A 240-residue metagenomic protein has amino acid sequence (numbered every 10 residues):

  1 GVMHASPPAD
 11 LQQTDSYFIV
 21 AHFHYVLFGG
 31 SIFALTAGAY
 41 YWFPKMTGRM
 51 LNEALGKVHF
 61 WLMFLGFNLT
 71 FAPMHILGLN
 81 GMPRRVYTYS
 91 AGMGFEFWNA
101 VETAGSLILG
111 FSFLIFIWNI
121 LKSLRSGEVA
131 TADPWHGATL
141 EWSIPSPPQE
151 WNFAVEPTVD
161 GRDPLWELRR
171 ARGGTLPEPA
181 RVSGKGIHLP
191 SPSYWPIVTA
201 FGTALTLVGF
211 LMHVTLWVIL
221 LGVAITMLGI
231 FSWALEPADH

Functional and structural regions predicted by a protein language model:
G1, Y17-V20, Y25-G29, F33-P73 (+1 more regions): Interfacial and helix-entry/exit segments of alpha-helical transmembrane bundles in multi-pass inner-membrane proteins
V2-F23, R49, I76-N99, A180-S183: Membrane-interface interhelical loops and short amphipathic "cap" helices that link adjacent transmembrane segments
W42, N68, T206-L207, I230: Alpha-helical transmembrane segments of multipass membrane proteins
P83-F95, L121-A200, T226, I230-H240: Extramembrane terminal tails and long inter-domain/linker segments of multi-pass membrane proteins
G94-A130: Repeat-solenoid scaffold signature
T199-V208: Hydrophobic, membrane-inserted alpha-helices
G209-I219: Transmembrane helix interruption/hinge and helix-loop junction motifs
V218-M227: Hydrophobic core segments of alpha-helical transmembrane domains in multi-pass membrane proteins
